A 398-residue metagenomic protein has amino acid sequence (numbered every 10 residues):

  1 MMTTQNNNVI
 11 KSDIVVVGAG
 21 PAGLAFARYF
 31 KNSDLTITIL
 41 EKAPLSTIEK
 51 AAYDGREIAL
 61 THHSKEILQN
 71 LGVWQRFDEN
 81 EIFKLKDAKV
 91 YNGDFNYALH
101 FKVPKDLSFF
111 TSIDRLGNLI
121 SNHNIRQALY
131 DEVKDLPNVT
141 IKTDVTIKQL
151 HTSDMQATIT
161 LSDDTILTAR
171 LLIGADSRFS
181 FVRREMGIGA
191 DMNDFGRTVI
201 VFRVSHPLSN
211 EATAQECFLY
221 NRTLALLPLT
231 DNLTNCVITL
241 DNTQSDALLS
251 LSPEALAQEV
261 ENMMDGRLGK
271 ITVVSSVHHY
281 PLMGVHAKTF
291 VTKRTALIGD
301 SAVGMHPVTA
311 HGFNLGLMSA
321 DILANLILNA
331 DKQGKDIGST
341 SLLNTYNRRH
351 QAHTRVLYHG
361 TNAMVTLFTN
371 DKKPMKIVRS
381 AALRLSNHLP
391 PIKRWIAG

Functional and structural regions predicted by a protein language model:
M1-K11: A short, basic/flexible loop-to-alpha-helix module at the beginning of a structural domain
V9-K11, N80-E185, N193-T198: Conserved N-terminal helical subregion
S12-I39: N-terminal Rossmann-like FAD-binding beta1-loop-alpha1 element of flavoenzymes
K31-Y53: Glycine-rich FAD pyrophosphate-binding loop
A52-G93: N-terminal FAD cofactor-binding segment of flavoenzymes
L68, L171-K270, V274-V277: Conserved FAD-binding catalytic core of PHBH/FMO-like flavoproteins
D246-G338: FAD/FMN-dependent oxidoreductases across multiple families
N325-G398: C-terminal helical "tail/cap" subdomain of flavin- and related membrane-associated enzymes
